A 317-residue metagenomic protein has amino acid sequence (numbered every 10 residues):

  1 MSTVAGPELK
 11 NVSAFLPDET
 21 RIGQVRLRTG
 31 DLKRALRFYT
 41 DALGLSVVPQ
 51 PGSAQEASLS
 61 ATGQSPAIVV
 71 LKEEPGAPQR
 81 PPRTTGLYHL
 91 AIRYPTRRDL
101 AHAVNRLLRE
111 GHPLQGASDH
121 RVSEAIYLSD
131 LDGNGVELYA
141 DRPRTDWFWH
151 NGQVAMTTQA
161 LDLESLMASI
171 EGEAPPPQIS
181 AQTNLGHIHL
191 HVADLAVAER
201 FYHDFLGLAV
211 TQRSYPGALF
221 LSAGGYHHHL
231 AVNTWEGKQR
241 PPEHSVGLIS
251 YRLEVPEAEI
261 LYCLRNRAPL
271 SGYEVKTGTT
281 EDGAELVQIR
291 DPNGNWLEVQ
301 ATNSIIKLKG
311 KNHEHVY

Functional and structural regions predicted by a protein language model:
S2-E8, E19-R37, S65, A91-N134 (+4 more regions): Vicinal oxygen chelate
S2-K33, L87-L90, P143-A196, S250-L253 (+1 more regions): N-terminal beta-strand motif that seeds the catalytic metal site of vicinal oxygen chelate
P17, G23-I68, K72, L190-V232: Core segments of cupin and vicinal oxygen chelate
R21, G86, V122, N184 (+3 more regions): Exposed loop/turn and edge beta-strand positions of beta-sandwich/beta-sheet ligand-binding modules
V48, V136-E137, T211, L297-E298: Generic structural signal for well-ordered beta-strand positions
G63-S65, V69-A91, T234-G237: Conserved donor-binding loop and adjoining core beta-sheet/short helix segment in diverse acyl/aminoacyl transferases
Y139, T234-Q239, Q300-V316: Active-site/acyl-donor-binding loops of N-acyltransferases
T211-Q212, G217-V255, L261-A268: Glycine/small-residue-rich hydrophobic helix-like segments
